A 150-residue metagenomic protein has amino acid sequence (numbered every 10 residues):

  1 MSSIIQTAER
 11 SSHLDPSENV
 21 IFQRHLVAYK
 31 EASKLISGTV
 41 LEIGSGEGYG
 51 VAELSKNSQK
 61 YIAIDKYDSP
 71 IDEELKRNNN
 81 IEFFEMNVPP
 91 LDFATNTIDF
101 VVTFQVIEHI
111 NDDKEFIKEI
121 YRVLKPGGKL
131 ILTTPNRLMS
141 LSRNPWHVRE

Functional and structural regions predicted by a protein language model:
M1-A94, F100-F104, K114-I117: Conserved N-terminal segment of class I S-adenosyl-L-methionine
V51, T103, V123, T133-T134: Ser/Thr-centric signal marking residues that sit in or immediately flank functional binding/regulatory motifs
Y61, L130-L132: Hydrophobic residues within beta-strands of alpha/beta enzymes
Q105-H109: Short catalytic micro-motifs in class I SAM-dependent methyltransferases
N111-E115, S142: Short N-terminal helix/helix-N-cap motif within the alpha/beta-hydrolase-1
K114-K129: A short glycine-rich, Lys/Arg-flanked "PGG" loop and its adjoining helix->strand segment in the class I
L132-E150: Short, glycine-/aromatic-enriched active-site segment of Class I SAM-dependent methyltransferases
